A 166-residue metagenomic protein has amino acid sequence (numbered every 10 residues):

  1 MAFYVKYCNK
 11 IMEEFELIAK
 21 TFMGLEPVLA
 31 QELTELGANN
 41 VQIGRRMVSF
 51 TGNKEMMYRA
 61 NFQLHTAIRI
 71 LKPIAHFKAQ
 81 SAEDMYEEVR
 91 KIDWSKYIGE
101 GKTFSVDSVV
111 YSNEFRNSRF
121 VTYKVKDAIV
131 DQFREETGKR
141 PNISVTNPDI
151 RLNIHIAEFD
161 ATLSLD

Functional and structural regions predicted by a protein language model:
A2-I11: Short, Lys/Arg-enriched N-terminal segments with co-localized hydrophobic residues within the first ~10-30 amino acids
E13-I150: Accessory substrate-recognition/RNA-binding modules or partner subunits associated with SAM-dependent
A157-D166: Class I S-adenosyl-L-methionine
